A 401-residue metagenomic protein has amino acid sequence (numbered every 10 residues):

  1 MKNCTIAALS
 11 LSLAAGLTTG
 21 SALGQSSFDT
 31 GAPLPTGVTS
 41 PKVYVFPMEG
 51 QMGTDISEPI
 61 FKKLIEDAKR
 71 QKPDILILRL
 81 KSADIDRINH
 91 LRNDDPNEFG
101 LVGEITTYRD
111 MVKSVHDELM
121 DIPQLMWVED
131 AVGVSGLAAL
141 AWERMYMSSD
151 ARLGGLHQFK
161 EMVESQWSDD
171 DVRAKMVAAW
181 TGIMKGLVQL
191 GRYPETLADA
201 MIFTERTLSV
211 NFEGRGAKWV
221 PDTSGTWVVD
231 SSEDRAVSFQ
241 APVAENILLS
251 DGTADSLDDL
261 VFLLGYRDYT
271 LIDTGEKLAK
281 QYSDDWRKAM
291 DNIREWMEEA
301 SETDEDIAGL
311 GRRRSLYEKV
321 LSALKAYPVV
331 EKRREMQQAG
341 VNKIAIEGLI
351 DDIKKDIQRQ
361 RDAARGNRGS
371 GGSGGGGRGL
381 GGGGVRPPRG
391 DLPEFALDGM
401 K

Functional and structural regions predicted by a protein language model:
A8-T19: Bacterial N-terminal signal peptides
G20-G24: Boundary at the C-terminal end of the N-terminal hydrophobic targeting segment
G31-P33, Q240, L248-G340, A345 (+2 more regions): Non-cytosolic juxtamembrane linkers/loops that tether extracellular or periplasmic domains to nearby transmembrane
T36-E58: STAS-typified acidic loop motif
Q51-P59, V102-R109, E129-G133, M147 (+7 more regions): Soluble non-cytosolic domains of exported or imported proteins
T54-D74: A short, well-ordered alpha-helical element
D84, R92, L101-Q166, V172-M176 (+3 more regions): Glycine-rich beta-to-alpha active-site loop
M162-Q281: Charged, glycine-interspersed solvent-exposed loop segments at helix/strand-loop junctions that cap or gate access
